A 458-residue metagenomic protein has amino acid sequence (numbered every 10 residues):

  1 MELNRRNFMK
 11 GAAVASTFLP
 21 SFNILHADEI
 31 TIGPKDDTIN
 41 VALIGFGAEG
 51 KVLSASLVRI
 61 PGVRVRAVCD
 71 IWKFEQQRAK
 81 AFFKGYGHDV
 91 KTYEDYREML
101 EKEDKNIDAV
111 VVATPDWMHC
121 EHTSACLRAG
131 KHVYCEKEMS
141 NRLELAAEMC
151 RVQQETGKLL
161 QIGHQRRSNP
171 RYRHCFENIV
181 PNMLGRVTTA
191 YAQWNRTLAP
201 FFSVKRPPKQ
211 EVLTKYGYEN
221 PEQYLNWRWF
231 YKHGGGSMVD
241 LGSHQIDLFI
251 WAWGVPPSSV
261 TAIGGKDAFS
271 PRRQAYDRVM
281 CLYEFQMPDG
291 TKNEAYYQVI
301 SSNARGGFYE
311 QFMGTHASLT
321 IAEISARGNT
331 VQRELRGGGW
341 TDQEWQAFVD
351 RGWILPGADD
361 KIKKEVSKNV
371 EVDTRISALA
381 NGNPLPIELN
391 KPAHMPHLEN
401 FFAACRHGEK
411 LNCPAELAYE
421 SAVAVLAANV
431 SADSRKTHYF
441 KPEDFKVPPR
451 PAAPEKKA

Functional and structural regions predicted by a protein language model:
M1-S16: N-terminal secretory signal peptides and thylakoid transit peptides that target proteins across membranes
V14-Y86, N169: N-terminal Rossmann-like dinucleotide-binding module
D37-I39, V63-V65, G87-D89, K105-A109 (+3 more regions): Loop/turn elements at helix/coil->beta-strand transitions in domains of secreted/extracellular proteins
G45, E155-Q161, R166-R273, C281 (+3 more regions): Predominantly a Rossmann-like dinucleotide-binding segment in NAD(P)-dependent oxidoreductases
V90-I107, V112: A structured beta-alpha segment of the ubiquitous adenosine-cofactor-binding alpha/beta core
P115-D116, C120-S168, N182: Beta-strand-loop-alpha-helix segment that lines the small-molecule cofactor/substrate pocket of alpha/beta enzymes
V204-N226, F230-H233, S237, L248-A252 (+4 more regions): C-terminal glycine/acidic-rich active-site capping loop/insertion
